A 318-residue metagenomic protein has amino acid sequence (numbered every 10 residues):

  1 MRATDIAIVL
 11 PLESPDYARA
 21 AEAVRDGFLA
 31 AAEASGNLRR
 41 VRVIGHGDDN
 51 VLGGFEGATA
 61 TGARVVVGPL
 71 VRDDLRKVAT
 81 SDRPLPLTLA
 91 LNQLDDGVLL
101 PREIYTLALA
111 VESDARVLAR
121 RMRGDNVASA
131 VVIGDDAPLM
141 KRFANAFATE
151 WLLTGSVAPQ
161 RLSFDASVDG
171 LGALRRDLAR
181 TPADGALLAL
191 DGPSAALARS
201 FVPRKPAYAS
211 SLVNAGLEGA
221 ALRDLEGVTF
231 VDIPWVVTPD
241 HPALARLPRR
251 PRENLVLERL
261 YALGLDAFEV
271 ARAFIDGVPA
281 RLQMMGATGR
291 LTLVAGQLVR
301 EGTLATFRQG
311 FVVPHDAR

Functional and structural regions predicted by a protein language model:
R2-A20, A130-V132: Short beta-strand segments enriched in small/hydrophobic residues
A3, R19-A23, N37-G97: Beta-alpha junction/loop-to-helix N-cap segments that form part of ligand/metal-binding clefts
S14-D26, P138-K141: Glycine- and acidic-residue-enriched helix-capping/strand-helix junction motifs
A34-H46, P101-Y105, V132, W151-L171: Short beta-strand elements in bilobed, periplasmic/extracellular small-molecule ligand-binding domains
T59-L70, L89-L91, S129-G134, L162 (+2 more regions): Periplasmic-binding protein-like
R64-A146, E150-V157, N214-A221: Extracytoplasmic ligand/sensor domains, especially the bilobed periplasmic-binding protein
R199-L265, V278-P279: Extracellular/periplasmic periplasmic-binding protein-like sensory domains
R249-D316: Segments of small-molecule ligand-sensing domains
